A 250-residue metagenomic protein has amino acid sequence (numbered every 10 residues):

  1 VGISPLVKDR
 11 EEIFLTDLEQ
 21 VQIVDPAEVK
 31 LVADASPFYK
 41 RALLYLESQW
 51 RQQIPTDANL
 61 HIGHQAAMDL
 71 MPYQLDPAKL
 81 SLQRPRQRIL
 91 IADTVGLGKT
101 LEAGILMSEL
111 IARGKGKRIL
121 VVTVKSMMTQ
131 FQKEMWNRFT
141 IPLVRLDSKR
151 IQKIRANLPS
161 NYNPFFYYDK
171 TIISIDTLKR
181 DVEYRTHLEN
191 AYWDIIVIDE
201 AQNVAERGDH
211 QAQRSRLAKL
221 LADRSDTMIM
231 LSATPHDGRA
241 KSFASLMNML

Functional and structural regions predicted by a protein language model:
V1: Short beta-strand-centered aromatic/proline hotspots
D9, D17-K79, R86, T100-E102 (+1 more regions): SF2 helicase/translocase NTPase motor core, specifically the RecA-like lobe 1 inter-motif segment between Walker
I89-A92, L120, I229: Short hydrophobic/aromatic beta-strand immediately N-terminal to the Walker A/P-loop
D93-T94, E102: Conserved acidic functional residues
T94-V95, D176, E200-Q202, A233-P235: Conserved Walker B
K99-T100, R239: Conserved lysine of the Walker
E206-L250: Post-DEXD/H (motif II) to motif III coupling segment of the RecA-like Helicase ATP-binding lobe
